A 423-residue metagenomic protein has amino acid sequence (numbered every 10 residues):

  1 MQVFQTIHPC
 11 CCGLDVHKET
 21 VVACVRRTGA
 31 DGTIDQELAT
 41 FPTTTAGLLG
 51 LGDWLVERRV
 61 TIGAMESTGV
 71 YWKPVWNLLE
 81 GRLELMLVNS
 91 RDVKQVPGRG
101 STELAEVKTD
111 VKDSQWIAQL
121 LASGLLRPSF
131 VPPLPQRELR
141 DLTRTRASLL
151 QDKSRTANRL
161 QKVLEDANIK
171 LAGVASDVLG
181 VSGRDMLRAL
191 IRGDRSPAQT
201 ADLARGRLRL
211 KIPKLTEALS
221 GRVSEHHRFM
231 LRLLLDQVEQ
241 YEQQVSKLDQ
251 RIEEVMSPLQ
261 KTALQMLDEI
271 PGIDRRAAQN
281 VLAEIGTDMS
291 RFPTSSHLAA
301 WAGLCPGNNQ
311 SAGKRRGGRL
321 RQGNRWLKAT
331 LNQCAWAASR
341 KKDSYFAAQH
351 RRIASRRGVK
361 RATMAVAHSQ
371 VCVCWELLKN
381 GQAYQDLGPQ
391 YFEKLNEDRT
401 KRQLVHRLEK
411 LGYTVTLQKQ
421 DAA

Functional and structural regions predicted by a protein language model:
M1-A423: A detector of single, family-specific signature residues that are central to catalytic or substrate-handling motifs
